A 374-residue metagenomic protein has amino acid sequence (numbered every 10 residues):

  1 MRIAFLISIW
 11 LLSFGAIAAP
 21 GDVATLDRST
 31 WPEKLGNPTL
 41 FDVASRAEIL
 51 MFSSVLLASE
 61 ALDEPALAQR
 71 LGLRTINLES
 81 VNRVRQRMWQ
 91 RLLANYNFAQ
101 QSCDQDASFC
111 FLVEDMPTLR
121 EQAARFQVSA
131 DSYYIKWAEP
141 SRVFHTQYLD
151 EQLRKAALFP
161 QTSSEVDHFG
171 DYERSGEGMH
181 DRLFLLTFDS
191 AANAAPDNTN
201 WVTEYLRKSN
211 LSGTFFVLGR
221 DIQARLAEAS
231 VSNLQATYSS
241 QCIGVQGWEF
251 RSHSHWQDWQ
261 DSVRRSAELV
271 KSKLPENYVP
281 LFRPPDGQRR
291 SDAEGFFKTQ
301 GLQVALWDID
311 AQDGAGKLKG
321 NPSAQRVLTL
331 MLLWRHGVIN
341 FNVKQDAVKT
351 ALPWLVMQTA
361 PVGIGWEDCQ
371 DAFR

Functional and structural regions predicted by a protein language model:
R2-L186, D197-N200, E204-G213, R335-R374: Terminal accessory/targeting
F52-S53, L234, V327: Generic structural signal of hydrophobic/aromatic residues within well-ordered alpha-helices of folded domains
E114-W137, F144, R182-F184, A194-P196 (+3 more regions): Metal-dependent polysaccharide deacetylase catalytic core of the NodB/CE4 family, i.e., the active-site-bearing domain
P160-E177, D197, H253-K271, Q325-V327: Short, composition-biased local secondary-structure segments
G176-G178, Q235-T237, L330-M331: Short glycine/proline-enriched loop/turn "hinge" motifs that connect secondary-structure elements and lie
D189-S190: Alpha-helical, coiled-coil/dimerization segments enriched in small aliphatic residues
G320-L332: A short, acidic, amphipathic alpha-helical segment used as a generic capping/interface helix at domain edges
